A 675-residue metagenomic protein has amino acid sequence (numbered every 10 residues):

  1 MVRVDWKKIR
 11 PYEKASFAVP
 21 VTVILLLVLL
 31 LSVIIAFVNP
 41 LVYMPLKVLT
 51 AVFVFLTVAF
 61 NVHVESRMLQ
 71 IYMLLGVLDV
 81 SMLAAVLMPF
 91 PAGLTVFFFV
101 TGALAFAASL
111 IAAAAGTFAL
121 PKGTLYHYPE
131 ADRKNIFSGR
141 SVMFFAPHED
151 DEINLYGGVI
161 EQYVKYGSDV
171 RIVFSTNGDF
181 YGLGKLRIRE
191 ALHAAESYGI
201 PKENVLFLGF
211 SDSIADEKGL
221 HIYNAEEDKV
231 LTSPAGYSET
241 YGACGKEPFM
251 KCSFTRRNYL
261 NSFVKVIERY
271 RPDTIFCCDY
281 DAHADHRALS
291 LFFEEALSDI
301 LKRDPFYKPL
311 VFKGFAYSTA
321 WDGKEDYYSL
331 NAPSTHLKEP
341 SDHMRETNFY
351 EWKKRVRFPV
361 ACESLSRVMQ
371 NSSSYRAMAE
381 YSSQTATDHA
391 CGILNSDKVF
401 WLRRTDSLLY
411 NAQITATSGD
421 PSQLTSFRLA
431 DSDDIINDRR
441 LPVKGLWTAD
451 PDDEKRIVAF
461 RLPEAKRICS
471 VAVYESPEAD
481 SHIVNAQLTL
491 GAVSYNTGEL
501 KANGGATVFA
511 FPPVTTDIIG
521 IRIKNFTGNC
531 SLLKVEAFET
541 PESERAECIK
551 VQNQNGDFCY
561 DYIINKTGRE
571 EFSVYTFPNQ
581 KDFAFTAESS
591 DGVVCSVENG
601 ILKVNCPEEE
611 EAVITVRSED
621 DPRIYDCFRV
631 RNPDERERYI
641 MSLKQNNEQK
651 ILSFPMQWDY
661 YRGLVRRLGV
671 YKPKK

Functional and structural regions predicted by a protein language model:
R3-Y12, F17-V21, S32-D79, V86-L291 (+1 more regions): Active-site beta-strand->loop->alpha-helix modules in alpha/beta enzyme cores, enriched in Gly/His/Asp(Glu)
R10-A18, N39, S66, V360 (+4 more regions): C-terminal regulatory/interaction regions
K302-D326: Short, flexible loop segments at boundaries between secondary-structure elements
K324-Q384: A conserved mid-domain beta-alpha-beta active-site/ligand-binding segment of alpha/beta enzyme cores
S407-N437: Predominantly extracellular/luminal regions of secreted and cell-surface proteins, especially disulfide-bonded
R439-S494, L500-R545: Aromatic, loop-rich ligand-recognition surfaces of beta-strand-rich domains
G498-A502, V594-V597: Short beta-strand segments within Ig-like beta-sandwich modules, predominantly Fibronectin type-III
E544-R666: Extracytoplasmic soluble-region selector
